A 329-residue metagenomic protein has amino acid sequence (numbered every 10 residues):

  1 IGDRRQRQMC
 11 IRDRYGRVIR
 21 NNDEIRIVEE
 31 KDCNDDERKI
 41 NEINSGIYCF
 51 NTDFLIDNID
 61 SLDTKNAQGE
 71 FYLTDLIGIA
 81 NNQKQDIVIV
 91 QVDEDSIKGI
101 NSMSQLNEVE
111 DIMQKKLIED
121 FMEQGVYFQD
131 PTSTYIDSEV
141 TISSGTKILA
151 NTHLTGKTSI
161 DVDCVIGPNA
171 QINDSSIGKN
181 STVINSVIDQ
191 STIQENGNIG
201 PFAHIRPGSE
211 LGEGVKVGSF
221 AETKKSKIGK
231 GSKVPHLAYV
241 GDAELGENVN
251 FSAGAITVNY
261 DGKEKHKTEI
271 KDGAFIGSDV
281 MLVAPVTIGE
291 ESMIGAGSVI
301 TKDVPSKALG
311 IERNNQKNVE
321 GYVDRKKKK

Functional and structural regions predicted by a protein language model:
I1-I11: Single conserved hydrophobic/aromatic residue that forms the stacking wall/gate of nucleotide- or nucleobase-binding
R5, V18, N51, S102 (+1 more regions): Residue-level signal for inorganic ion chemistry
R12-D36: Rossmann-like NAD(P)H-binding beta-loop-alpha module
V28-Q114, E119: Catalytic-core segments of class I nucleotidyltransferases/pyrophosphorylases that form NMP-activated intermediates
E110-E139, D324: Long, charged amphipathic helices and adjacent flexible linkers at domain junctions
Y127-I311, Q316-K317: Structural signal for interior beta-strand "rungs" in well-ordered beta-sheet cores of soluble enzyme domains
R313, V323-K328: Long, low-charge, small-residue-enriched segments that form tightly packed helices used for assembly/packing
